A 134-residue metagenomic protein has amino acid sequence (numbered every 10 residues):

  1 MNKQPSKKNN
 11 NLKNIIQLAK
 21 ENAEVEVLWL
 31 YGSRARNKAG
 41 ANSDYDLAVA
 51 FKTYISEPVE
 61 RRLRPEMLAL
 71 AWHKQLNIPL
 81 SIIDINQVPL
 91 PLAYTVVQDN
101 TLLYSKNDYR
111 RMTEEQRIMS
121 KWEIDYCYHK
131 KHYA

Functional and structural regions predicted by a protein language model:
M1-V27, A35-N37, A41, E57-A134: Catalytic core of pol beta-like nucleotidyltransferases
S43-Y45: Change "...and in nucleic-acid phosphodiester-cleaving endonucleases..." to "...and in nucleic-acid processing enzymes
A48-A50: Short hydrophobic/aromatic beta-strand micro-patches that form the beta-sheet surface supporting nucleotide- or nucleic
T53-I55: Helix N-cap motif at beta-to-alpha junctions
